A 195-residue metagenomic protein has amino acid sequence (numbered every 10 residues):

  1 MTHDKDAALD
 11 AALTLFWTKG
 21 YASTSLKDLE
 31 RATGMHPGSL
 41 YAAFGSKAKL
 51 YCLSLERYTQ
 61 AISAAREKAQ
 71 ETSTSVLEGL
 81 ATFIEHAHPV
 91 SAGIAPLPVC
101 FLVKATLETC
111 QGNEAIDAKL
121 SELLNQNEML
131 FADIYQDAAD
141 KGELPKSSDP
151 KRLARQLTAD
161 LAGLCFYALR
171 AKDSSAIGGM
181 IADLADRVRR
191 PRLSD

Functional and structural regions predicted by a protein language model:
D4-L13, L29, S54-Y58, I62 (+1 more regions): Generic hydrophobic, amphipathic alpha-helix propensity
A7, L15-K49, L53: Helix-turn-helix
K47, S54, Y58-I62, V76 (+6 more regions): Hydrophobic/aromatic residues within well-ordered alpha-helical segments
L53, E67-P98, P150-L157: Hydrophobic alpha-helical connector segments
G79, I94-A115: Amphipathic alpha-helical segments used for helix-helix packing
V90-A92, D133, D137, L157-S175 (+1 more regions): Amphipathic C-terminal alpha-helical segment
P98, V103, S148-Y167, M180-R187: Hydrophobic alpha-helical segments that form the core of small-molecule binding pockets and/or dimer interfaces
E114-D140, R152, G179-A182: Amphipathic alpha-helical packing segments from all-alpha helical-bundle domains
